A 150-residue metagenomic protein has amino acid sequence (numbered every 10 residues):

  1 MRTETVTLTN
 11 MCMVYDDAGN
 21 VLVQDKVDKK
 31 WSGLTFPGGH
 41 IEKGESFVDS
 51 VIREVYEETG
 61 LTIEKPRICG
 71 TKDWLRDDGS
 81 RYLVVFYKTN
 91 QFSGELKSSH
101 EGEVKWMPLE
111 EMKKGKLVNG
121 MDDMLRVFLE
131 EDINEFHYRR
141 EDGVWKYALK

Functional and structural regions predicted by a protein language model:
M1-V21, P37: Conserved N-terminal beta-strand and adjoining loop/helix that marks the start of the Nudix/MutT-like hydrolase domain
T5-T7, D16, K29, G79-R81 (+1 more regions): A generic fold-level signal
V14-D16, D25, Q91: Residue-level signal for short segments within beta-strands and strand-turn junctions of well-structured beta-sheet
N20-Y56, G143-K150: Conserved Nudix-box catalytic region and its N-terminal flanking loop in Nudix hydrolases and closely related
I41-E64, W74-V127, K150: Unchanged
P66-G70: Conserved S-adenosyl-L-methionine
V127-K150: Charged phosphate-binding loop/patch that engages nucleotide di/tri-phosphates or the phosphate backbone of nucleic
